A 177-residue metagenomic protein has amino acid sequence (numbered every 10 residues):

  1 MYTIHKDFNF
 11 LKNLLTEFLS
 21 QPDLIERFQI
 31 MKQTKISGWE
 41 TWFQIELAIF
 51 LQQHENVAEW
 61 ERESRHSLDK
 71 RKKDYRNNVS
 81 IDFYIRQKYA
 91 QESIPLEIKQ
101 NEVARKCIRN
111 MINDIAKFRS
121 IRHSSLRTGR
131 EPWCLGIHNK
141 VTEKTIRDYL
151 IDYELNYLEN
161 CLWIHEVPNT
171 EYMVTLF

Functional and structural regions predicted by a protein language model:
D7-L68: Acidic-basic catalytic patches of nuclease active cores, encompassing PD-(D/E)XK and other metal-cofactor nuclease
I36, T41, A58-A90, I164-M173: Active-site metal-binding core of divalent-cation-utilizing nuclease and nuclease-like domains
E59, L126-E131: Short helix-terminating capping/connector loops at secondary-structure junctions
F83-A104, F118: Conserved catalytic cores of phosphodiester-cleaving nucleases, focusing on short active-site segments
N101-K106, V141-K144: Short acidic, S/G/P-rich loop/turn micro-motifs used as interaction or catalytic elements
V103-S125: Mg2+/Mn2+-dependent nuclease catalytic core
E131-F177: Domain-level recognition of nuclease-like catalytic cores that cleave nucleotide substrates
